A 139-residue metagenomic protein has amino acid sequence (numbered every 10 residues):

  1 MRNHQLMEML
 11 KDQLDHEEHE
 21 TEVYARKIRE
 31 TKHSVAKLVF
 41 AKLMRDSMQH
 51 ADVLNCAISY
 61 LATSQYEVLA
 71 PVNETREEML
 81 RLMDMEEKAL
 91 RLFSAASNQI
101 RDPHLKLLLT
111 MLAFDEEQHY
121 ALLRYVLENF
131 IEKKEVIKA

Functional and structural regions predicted by a protein language model:
M1-A139: Non-heme di-metal
